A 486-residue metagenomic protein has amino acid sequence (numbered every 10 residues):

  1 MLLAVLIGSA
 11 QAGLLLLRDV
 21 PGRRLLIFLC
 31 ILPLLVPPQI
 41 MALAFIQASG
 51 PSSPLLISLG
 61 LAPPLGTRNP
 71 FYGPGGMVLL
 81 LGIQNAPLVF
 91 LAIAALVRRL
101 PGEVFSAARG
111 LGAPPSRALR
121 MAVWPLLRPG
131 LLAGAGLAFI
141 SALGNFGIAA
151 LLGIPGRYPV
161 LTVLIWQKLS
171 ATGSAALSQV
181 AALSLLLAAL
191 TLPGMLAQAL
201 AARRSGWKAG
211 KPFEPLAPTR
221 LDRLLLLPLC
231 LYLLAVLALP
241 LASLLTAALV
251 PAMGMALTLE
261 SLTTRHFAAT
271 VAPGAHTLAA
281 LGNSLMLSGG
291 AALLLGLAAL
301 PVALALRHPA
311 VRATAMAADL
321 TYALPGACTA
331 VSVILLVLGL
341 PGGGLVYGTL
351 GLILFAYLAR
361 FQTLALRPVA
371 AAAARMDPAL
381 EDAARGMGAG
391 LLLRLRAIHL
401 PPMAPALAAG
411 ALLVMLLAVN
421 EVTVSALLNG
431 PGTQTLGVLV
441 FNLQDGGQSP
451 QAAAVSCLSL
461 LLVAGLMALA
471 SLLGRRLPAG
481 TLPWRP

Functional and structural regions predicted by a protein language model:
M1-R98, L126-G147, L151-G153, A181-A199 (+7 more regions): Membrane-water interface segments at the C-terminal ends of transmembrane alpha-helices in multi-pass inner-membrane
R18, L100-L127, M376, D382-M403 (+1 more regions): Short helix-to-coil transition segments within interhelical loops that connect adjacent transmembrane helices
P101, R203-P212, L304-H308, P378: Cytoplasmic membrane-interface regions of multi-pass membrane proteins
G102, A199-S205, L469-L482: Membrane-interface capping segments at transmembrane-helix boundaries
R120, L262-P273: A short amphipathic helical element positioned immediately N-terminal to and/or at the very start of a transmembrane
G147-S174, A256-E260, V422-S449, P483-P486: Glycine-rich helix-loop "coupling/hinge" segments at transmembrane-helix boundaries in multipass transporters
L196-L229, L482-R485: Alpha-helical transmembrane segments of integral membrane proteins
A371-R375, R385-M387, L477, P483-P486: Outer-membrane beta-barrel pore domains
